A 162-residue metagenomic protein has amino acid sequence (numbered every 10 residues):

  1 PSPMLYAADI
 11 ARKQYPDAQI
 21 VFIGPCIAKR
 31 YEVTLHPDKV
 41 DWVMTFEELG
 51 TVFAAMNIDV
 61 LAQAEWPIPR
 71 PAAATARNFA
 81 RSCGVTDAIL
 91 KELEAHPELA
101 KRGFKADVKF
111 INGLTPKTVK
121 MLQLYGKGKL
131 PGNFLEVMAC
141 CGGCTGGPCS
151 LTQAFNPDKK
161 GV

Functional and structural regions predicted by a protein language model:
P1-V162: Iron-sulfur-associated redox domains of electron-transfer enzymes in respiratory and anaerobic energy metabolism
